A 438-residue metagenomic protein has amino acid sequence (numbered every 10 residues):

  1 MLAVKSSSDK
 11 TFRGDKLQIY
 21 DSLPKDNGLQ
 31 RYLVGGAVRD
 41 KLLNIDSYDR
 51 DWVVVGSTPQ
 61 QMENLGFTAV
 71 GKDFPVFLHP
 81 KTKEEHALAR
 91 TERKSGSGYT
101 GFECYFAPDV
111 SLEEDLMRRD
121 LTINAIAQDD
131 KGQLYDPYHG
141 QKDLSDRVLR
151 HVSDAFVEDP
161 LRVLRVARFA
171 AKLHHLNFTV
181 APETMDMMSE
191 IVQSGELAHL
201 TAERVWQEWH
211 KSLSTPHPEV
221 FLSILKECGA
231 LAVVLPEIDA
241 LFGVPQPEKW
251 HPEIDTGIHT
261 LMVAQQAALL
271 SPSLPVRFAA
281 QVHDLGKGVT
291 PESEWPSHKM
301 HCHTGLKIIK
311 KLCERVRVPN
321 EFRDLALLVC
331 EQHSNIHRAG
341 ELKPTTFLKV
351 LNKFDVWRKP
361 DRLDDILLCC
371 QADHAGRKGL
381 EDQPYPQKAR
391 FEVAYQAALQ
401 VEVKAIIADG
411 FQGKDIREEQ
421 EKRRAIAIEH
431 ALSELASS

Functional and structural regions predicted by a protein language model:
M1-S438: Catalytic cores of the polymerase beta-like nucleotidyltransferase superfamily and closely associated nucleotide
